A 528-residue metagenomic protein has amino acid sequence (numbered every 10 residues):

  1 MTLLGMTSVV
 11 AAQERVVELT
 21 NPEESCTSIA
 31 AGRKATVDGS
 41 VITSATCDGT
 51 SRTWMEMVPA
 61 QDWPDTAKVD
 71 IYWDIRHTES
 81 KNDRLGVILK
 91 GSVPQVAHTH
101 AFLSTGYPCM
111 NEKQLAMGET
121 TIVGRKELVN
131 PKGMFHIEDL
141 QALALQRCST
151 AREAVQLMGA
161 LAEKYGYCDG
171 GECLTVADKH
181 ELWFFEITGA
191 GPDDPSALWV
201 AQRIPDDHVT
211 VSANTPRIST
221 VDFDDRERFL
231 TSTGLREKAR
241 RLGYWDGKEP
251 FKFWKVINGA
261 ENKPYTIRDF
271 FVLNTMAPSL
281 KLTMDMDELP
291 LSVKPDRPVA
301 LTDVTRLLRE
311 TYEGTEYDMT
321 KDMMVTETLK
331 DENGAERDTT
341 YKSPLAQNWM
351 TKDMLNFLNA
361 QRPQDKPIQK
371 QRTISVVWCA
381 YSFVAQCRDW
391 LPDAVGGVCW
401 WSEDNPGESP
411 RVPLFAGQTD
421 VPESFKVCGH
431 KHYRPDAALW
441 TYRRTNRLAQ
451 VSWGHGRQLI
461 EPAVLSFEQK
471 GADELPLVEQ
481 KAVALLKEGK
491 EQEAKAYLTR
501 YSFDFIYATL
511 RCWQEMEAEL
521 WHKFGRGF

Functional and structural regions predicted by a protein language model:
M1-T7: Bacterial N-terminal signal peptides
S8-A12: Sec/Tat signal peptide C-region and signal peptidase I cleavage site
E14-I137, L157-L307, G314, D318: A contiguous strand-loop segment
Q141-R147: Short, well-ordered beta-strand elements within core beta-sheets of diverse protein domains
R147-E153: Short, charged, surface-exposed loops that flank catalytic or proteolytic processing sites
R240-W390, A394, V398: Glycine-rich, aromatic-lined ligand/substrate-binding cores of catalytic and carbohydrate-binding domains
A346-V483: Substrate-recognition/cap regions that form aromatic- and gly/pro-loop-enriched pockets for small-molecule ligands
V464-F528: Histidine-centered catalytic/metal-binding microenvironments
